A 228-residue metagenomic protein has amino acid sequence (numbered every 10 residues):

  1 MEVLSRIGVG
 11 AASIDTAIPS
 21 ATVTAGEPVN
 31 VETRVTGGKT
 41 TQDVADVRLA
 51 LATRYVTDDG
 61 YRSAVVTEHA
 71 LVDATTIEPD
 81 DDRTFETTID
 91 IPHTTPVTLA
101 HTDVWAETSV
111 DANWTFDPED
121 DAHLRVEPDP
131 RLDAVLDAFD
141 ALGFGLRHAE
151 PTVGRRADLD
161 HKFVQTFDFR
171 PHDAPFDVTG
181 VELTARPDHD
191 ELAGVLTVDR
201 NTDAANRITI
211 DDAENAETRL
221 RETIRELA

Functional and structural regions predicted by a protein language model:
M1-H69, D73-A228: Terminal, compositionally biased non-globular sequences in eukaryotic proteins
